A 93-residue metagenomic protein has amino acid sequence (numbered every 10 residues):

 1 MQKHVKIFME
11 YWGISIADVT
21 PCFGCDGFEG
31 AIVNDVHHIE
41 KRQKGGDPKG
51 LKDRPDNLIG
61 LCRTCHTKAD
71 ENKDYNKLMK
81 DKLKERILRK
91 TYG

Functional and structural regions predicted by a protein language model:
M1-G24, G45-D56, N76-L78: Short, charged surface segments at domain edges that flank catalytic/cofactor-binding sites
M1-Q2, F28-E29, K82: Alpha-helical interaction segments
Q2, D35-V36, T64: Intrinsically disordered, low-complexity regions enriched for glutamine and histidine
F8, I16-A17, N34, N72 (+1 more regions): Aromatic-residue detector
F23-G27, T64: Short, cysteine/histidine-rich loop/knuckle motifs that typically chelate Zn2+
F28-I32, K68-E71: Secreted/processed peptides and extracellular or luminal domains of membrane proteins
G30-K49: Short recognition patches in nucleic-acid-associated and regulatory proteins
Q43-G60, T64-G93: Polybasic, low-complexity binding patches
